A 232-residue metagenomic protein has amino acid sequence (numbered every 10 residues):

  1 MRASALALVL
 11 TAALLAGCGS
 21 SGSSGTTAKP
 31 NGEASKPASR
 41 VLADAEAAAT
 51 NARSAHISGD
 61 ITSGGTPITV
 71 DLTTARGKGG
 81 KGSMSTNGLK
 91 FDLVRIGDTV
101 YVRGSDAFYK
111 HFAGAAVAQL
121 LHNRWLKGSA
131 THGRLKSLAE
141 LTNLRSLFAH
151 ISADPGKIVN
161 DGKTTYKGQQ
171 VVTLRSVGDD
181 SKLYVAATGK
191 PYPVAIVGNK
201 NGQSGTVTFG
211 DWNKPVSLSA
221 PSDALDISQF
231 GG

Functional and structural regions predicted by a protein language model:
R2-T69, D223-G232: N-terminal leader/targeting segments and the immediate start of mature chains
A3, C18-G19, A55-S58, V100 (+3 more regions): Primarily hydrophobic membrane-targeting regions of prokaryotic envelope proteins
R40-F108: N-terminal mature ectodomain segment of secretory-pathway/periplasmic proteins
D60, G162-L225: Gly/Pro-enriched, hydrophobic low-complexity segments that function as extracytoplasmic propeptides/linkers
G88-L89, F108-K110, P191, N201-G202: Short, surface-exposed beta-strand-loop junctions and turns on beta-sheet-rich folds
R103-S146: Acidic/charged, solvent-exposed loop-and-adjacent secondary-structure segments enriched in E/D, K/R, S/T, and G/P
I151-V159: A short, amphipathic edge element
